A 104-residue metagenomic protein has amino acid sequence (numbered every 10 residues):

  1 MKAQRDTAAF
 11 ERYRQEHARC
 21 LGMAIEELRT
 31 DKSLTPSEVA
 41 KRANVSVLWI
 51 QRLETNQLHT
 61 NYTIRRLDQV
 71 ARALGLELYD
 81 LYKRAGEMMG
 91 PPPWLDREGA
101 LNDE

Functional and structural regions predicted by a protein language model:
K2-D31: A short, Lys/Arg-rich alpha-helix, primarily the initiator
K2-T7, Y82-E104: Short, charged recognition helix plus adjacent turn of helix-turn-helix-like nucleic-acid-binding domains
E26, S37, D68: Residues within the helices of the helix-turn-helix
R29, A40, A71: The alpha-helix within a helix-turn-helix
S33-L53, Q57: Short alpha-helical DNA-recognition segment
Q57-R72: Short, basic-rich loop-to-helix N-cap that marks the start of a DNA-contacting helix
Q69-A85: Intrinsically disordered, low-complexity basic tails/linkers immediately adjacent to helix-turn-helix/homeobox/MYB/SANT
